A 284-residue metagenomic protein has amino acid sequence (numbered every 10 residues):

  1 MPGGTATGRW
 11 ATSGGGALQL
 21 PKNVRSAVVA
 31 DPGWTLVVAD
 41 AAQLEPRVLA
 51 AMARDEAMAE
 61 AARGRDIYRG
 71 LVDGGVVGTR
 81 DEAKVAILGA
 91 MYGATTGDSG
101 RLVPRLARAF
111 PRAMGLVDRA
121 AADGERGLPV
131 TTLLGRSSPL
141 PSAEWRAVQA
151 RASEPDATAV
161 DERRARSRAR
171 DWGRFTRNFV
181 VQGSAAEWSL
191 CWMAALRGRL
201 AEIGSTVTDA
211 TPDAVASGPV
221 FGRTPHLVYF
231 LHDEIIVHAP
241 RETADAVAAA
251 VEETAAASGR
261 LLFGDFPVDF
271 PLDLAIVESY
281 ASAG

Functional and structural regions predicted by a protein language model:
M1-G284: Conserved catalytic core of nucleotide polymerization and phosphodiester-bond processing enzymes
